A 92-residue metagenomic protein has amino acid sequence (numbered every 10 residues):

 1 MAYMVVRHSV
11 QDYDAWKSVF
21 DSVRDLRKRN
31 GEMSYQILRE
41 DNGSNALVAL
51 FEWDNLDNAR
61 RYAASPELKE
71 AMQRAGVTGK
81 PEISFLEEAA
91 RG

Functional and structural regions predicted by a protein language model:
M1-P66, E70, R74-G92: Short S/T/G/P-rich N-terminal loop/turn motif that feeds into the first structured element of a domain
